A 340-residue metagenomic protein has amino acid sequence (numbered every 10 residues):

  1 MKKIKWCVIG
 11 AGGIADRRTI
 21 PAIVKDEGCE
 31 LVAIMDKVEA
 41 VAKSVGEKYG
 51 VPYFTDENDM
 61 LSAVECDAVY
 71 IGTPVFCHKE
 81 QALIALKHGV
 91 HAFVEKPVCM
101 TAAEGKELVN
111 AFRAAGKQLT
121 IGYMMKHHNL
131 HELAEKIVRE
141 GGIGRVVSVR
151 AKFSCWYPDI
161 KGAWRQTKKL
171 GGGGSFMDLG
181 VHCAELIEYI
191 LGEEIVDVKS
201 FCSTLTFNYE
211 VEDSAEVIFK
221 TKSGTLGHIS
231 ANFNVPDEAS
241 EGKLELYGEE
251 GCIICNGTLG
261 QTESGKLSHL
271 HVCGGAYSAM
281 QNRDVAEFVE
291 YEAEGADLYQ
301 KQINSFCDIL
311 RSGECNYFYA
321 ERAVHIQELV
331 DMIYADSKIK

Functional and structural regions predicted by a protein language model:
M1-Y49, I339: N-terminal Rossmann-like dinucleotide-binding module
K3, A68-I71, K222, S268 (+1 more regions): C-terminal helix-rich "cap/oligomerization" subdomain common to oxidoreductases
I4, K117, G144-S148, A335-K340: C-terminal capping/lid region of NAD(P)-dependent oxidoreductase domains
A15, T55, I71, V94 (+3 more regions): Hydrophobic residues in well-ordered beta-strands that form the structural core
G50-E57: Conserved SAM-binding strand-loop segment of SAM-dependent methyltransferases
A63, A68-V75, K79-K126, G141: Beta-strand-loop-alpha-helix segment that lines the small-molecule cofactor/substrate pocket of alpha/beta enzymes
M125-N208: Predominantly a Rossmann-like dinucleotide-binding segment in NAD(P)-dependent oxidoreductases
E185-T262, A293, Q300-E314, M332: Contiguous beta-strand/loop segments that form the cofactor/metal-binding neighborhood of enzyme cores
